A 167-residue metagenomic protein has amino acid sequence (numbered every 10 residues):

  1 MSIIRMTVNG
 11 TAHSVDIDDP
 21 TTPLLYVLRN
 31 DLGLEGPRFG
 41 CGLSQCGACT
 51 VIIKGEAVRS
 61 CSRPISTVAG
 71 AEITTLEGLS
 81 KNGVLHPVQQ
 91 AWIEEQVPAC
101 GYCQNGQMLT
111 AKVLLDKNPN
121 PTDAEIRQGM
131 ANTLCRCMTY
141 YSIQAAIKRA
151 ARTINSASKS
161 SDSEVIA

Functional and structural regions predicted by a protein language model:
M1-A167: Signature of N-terminal electron-transfer/Fe-S-associated modules in redox systems
